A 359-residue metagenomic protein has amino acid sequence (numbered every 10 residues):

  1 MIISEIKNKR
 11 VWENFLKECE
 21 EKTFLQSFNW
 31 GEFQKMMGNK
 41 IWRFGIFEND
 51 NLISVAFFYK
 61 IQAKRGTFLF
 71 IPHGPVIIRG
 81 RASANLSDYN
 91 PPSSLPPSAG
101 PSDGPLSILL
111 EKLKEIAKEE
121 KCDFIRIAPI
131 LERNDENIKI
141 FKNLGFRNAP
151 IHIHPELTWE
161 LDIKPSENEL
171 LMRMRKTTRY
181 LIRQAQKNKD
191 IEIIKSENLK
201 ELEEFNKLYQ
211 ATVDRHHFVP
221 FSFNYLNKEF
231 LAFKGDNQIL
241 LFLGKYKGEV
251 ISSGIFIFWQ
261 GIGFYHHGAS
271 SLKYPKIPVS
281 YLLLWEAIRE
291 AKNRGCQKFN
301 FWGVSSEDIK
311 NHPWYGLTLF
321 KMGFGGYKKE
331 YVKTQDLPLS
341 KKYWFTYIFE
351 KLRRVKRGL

Functional and structural regions predicted by a protein language model:
I3-N49, I53-R65, P129-N134, F141-E156 (+1 more regions): A conserved beta-strand-loop-helix scaffold within acyl/acetyltransferase catalytic domains
C19, L144-E167, Q297-L359: Active-site/acyl-donor-binding loops of N-acyltransferases
N39-I41, E119-C122, I239, N293-C296: Short, high-confidence coil segments that cap the C-terminus of an alpha-helix and link into the following beta-strand
A63, T67-H73: N-terminal cap/recognition module
F70, E111-K112, K228-S340: Aromatic (often tryptophan-rich) hydrophobic motifs at membrane interfaces
G74-I77, P275: The substrate-binding groove and active-site-proximal loops of carbohydrate-active enzymes, especially glycoside
V76-I77, L106-N143, H154: A gly/proline- and charged-residue-enriched helix-loop-helix capping module
R79-E111, E115, I194: Intrinsic disorder/low-complexity segments
